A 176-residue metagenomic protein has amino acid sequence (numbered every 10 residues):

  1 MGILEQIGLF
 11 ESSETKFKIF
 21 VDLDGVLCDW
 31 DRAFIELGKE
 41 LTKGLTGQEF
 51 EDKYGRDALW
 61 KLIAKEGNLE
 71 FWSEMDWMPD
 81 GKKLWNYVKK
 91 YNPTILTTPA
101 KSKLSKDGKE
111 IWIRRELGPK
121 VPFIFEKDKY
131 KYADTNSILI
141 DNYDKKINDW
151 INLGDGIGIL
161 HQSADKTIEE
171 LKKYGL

Functional and structural regions predicted by a protein language model:
L4, G8-K65: Active-site neighborhood of HAD-like aspartate-dependent phosphohydrolases
S12-T15, K89, K131-T135: Flexible, charged surface loops at secondary-structure boundaries
K18, E36, K129, K145 (+1 more regions): Catalytic core of nucleotide-activated saccharide and alditol-phosphate transferases
A64-I95, S102-D107: Short, acidic loop-to-helix structural element flanking the phosphoryl-transfer center in phosphate-processing enzymes
L96-I140, D144-N148: Substrate-recognition "cap/lid" segment bordering the active-site pocket of phosphatases
I138-L176: Acidic, Mg2+-coordinating phosphoryl-transfer loop and its flanking beta/alpha structural elements, shared across
